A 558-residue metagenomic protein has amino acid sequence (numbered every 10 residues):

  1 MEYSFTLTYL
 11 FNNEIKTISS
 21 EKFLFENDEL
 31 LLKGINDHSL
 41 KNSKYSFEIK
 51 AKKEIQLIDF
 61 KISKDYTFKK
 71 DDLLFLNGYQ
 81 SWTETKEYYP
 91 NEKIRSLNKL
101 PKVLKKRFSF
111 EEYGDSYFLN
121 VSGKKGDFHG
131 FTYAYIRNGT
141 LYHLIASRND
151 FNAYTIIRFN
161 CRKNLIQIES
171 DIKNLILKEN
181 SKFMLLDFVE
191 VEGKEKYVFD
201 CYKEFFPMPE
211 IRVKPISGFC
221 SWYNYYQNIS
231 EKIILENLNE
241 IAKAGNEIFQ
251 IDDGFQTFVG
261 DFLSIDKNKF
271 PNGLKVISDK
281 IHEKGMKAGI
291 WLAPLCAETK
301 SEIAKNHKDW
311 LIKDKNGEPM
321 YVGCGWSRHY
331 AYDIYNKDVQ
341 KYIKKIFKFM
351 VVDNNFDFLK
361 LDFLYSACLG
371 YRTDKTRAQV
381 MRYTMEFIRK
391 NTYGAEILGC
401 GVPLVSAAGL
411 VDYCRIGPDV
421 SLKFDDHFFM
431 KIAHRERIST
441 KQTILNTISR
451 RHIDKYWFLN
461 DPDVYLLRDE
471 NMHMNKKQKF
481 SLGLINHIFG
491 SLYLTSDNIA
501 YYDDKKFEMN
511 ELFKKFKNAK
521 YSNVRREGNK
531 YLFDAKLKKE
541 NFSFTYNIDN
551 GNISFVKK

Functional and structural regions predicted by a protein language model:
M1-F199: N-terminal accessory beta-strand-rich subdomains and adjacent acidic, glycine-rich linkers that precede catalytic cores
F128-F131, N138, F480-L482, N486-L494 (+1 more regions): Carbohydrate-binding surface patches
N180, F219, F249, I281 (+3 more regions): Conserved, mostly hydrophobic/aromatic
P215-K348, V352-F358, S366-G370: Aromatic-lined carbohydrate-binding/catalytic grooves of carbohydrate-active enzymes
C220-W222, M286-T299, M381-L410: Aromatic-lined carbohydrate-recognition surfaces of secreted/lumenal glycan-active proteins
K305-K341, E386-Y501, K557: Glycan-recognition surfaces
F358-I388: P-loop NTPase motor core
G483-R526: Aromatic- and carboxylate-lined catalytic core of secreted/periplasmic carbohydrate-active enzymes
